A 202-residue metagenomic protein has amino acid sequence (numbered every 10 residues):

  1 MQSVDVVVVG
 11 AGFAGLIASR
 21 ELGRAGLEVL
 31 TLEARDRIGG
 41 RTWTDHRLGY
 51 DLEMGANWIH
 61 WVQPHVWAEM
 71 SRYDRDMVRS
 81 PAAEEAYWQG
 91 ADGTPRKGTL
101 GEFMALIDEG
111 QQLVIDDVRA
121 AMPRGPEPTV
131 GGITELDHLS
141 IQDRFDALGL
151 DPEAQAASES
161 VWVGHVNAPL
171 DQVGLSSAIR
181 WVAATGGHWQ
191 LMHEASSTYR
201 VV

Functional and structural regions predicted by a protein language model:
M1-V202: FAD-dinucleotide binding site
